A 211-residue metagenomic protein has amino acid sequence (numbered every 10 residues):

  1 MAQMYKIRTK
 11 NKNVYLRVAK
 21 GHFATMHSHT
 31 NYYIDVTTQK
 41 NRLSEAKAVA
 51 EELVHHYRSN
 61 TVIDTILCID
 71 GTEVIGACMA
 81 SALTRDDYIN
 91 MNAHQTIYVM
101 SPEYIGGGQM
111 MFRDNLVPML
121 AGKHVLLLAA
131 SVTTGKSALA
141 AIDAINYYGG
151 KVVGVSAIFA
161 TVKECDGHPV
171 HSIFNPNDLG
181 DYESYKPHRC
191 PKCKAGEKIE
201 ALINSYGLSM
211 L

Functional and structural regions predicted by a protein language model:
M1-V62, S205-L211: Active-site-facing substrate-recognition patch
A2-K10, A140-L211: PRPP-dependent phosphoribosyltransferase catalytic core
H55, S81, R85, D143 (+1 more regions): Short, well-ordered alpha-helices that flank and scaffold nucleotide-derived cofactor binding pockets
R58-S59, D114-M119, P187: Short amphipathic alpha-helix with an adjacent loop that forms part of the alpha/beta core around
T61-T72: Short glycine-rich phosphate-binding loop at a beta-alpha junction
E73-A77, G135, K163: Short, well-ordered alpha-helical microsegments
E73-L126: Short, glycine/charge-rich flexible loops or terminal/linker lids adjacent to PRPP-binding catalytic cores
M111-A157: A contiguous pocket-lining binding segment that forms or flanks enzyme active sites
